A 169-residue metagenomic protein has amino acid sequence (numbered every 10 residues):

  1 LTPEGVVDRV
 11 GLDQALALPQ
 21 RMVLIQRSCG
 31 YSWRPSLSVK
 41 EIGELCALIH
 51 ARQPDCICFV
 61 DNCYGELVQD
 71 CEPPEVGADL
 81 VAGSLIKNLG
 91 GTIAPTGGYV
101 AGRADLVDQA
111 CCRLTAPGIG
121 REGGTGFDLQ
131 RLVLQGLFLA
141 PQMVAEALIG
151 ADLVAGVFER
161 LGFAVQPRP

Functional and structural regions predicted by a protein language model:
L1-I149, A155-G162: Conserved PLP-enzyme active-site core in the AAT-like
Q166-P169: Active-site loops and adjacent core secondary-structure elements that bind or stabilize anionic groups
